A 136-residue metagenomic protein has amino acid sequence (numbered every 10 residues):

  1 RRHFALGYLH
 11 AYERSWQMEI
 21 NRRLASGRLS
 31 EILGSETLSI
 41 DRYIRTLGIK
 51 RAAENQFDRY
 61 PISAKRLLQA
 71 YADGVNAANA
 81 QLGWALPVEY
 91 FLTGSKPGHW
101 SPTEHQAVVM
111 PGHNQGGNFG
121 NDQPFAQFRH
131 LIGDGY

Functional and structural regions predicted by a protein language model:
R1-Y136: Substrate-recognition/specificity elements adjacent to catalytic centers across diverse enzyme folds
